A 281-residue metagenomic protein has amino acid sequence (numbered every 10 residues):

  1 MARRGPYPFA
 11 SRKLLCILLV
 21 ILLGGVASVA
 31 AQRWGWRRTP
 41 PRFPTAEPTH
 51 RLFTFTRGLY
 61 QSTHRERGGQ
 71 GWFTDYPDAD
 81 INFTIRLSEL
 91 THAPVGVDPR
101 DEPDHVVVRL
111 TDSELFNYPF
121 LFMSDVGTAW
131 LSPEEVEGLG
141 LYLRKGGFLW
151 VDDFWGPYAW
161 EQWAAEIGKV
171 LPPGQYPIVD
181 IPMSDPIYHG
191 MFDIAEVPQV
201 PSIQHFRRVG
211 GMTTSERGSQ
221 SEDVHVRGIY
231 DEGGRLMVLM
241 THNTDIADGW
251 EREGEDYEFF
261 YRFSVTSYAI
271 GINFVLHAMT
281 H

Functional and structural regions predicted by a protein language model:
M1-S11: N-terminal secretory signal peptides that target proteins for export/translocation
C16-G25: Bacterial N-terminal signal peptides
A30-F120, V126-G127, D245-H281: Aromatic-Pro/Gly-enriched surface loop or interdomain linker that acts as a lid/target-recognition segment
R37-T39, T63-R67, W160-E251, Y268: An acidic, glycine-rich "communication" segment
A46-R51, D112-N117, Y142-R144, P172 (+1 more regions): Extracellular/periplasmic catalytic domains that process cell-envelope and extracellular macromolecules
F55, L115, F120-E161: Short alpha-beta junction capping motif
D78-N82, R86, E134, G138 (+6 more regions): Extracytoplasmic/secreted proteins, especially bacterial periplasmic and envelope-associated proteins
A93-V106, V151-G156, G174-S184: Surface-exposed patches in mature extracellular/periplasmic domains of secreted proteins
